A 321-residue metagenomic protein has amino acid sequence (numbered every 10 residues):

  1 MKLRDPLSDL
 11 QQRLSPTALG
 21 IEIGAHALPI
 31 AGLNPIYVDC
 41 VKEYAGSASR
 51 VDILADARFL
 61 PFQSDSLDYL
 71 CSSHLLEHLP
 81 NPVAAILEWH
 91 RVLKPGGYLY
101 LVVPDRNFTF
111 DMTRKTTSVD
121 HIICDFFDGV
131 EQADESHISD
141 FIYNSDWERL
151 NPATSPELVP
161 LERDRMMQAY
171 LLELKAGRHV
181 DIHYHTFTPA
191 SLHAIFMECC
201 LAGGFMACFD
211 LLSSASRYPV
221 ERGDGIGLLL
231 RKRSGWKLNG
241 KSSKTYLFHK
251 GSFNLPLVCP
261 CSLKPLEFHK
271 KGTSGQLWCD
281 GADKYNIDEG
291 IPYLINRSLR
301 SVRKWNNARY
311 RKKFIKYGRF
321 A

Functional and structural regions predicted by a protein language model:
M1-T17, G318-A321: Conserved alpha-helix/loop element of class I SAM-dependent methyltransferases that forms part of the SAM/SAH-binding
K2-L7, G20, T188-P189, G223 (+1 more regions): A structural signal for well-ordered alpha-helical scaffolds and beta->alpha junctions
D9-Q12, P16-M112, L228-K232: Conserved SAM-binding loop
P61, T186, K284: Short aromatic/basic micro-patch
S66, H193, M197, V258-P260: Generic solvent-exposed, charged/amphipathic alpha-helical segments that serve as macromolecular interface scaffolds
A84, E88, K94, Y98-G240 (+1 more regions): S-adenosyl-L-methionine-dependent methyltransferase catalytic module, highlighting the catalytic core
K244-F320: Replace "small metal-dependent catalytic modules" with "small catalytic or cofactor-binding modules
